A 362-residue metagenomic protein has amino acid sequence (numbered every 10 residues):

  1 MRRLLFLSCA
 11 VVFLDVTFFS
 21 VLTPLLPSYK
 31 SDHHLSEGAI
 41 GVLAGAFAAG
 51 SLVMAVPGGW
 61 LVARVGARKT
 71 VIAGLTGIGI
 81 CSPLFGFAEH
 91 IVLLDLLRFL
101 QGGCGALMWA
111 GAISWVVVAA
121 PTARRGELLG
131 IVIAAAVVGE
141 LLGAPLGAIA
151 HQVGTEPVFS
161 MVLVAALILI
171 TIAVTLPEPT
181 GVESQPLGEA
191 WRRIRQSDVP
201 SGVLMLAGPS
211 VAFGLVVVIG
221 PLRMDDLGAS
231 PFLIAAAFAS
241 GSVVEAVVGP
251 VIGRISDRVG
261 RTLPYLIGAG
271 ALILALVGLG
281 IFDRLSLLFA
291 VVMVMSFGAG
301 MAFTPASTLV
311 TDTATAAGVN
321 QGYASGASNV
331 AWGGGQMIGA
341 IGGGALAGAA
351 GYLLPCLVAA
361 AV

Functional and structural regions predicted by a protein language model:
M1, P177-M205: Juxtamembrane intracellular "pre-TM" segments in multi-pass secondary transporters
A48-V56, E140-L141, S242-P250, Q336-M337: Residue-level signature of mid-helix packing/kink "hotspots" within the transmembrane helices of 12-pass Major
V53-A88, S256-T262: Conserved MFS/SLC helix-loop-helix module at the cytosolic interface between two early adjacent transmembrane helices
T76-E89, A271-D283: C-terminal ends and interior cores of transmembrane alpha-helices in multi-pass membrane transporters/permeases
C81, V92-L100, S286-V294: Paired small-residue
L97-A136: Cytoplasmic helix-loop-helix junction between adjacent transmembrane helices in 12-TM secondary transporters
M108-A120, A302-A316: Intracellular juxtamembrane helix-capping segments at the cytosolic ends of symmetry-related transmembrane helices
I131-V174, L353: Helix-loop-helix hairpin linking two adjacent transmembrane segments in secondary transporters
